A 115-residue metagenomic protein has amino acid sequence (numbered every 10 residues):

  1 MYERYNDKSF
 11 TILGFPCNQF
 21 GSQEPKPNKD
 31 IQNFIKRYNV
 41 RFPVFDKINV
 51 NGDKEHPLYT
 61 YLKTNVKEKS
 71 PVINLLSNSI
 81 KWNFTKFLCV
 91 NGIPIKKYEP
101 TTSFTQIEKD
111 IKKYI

Functional and structural regions predicted by a protein language model:
M1, K29-I31, T105: Glycine-rich, phosphate-binding/catalytic loops in enzymes
M1-F15, I35-N39: Conserved helix-turn-beta segment immediately C-terminal to the redox Cys motif in thioredoxin-like folds
F15-C17, N91: Cofactor-binding loop segments of dinucleotide-utilizing enzymes, especially the Rossmann-like FAD- and NAD(P)+-binding
C17-S22, I48-N51: Short histidine/acidic/glycine/proline-rich micro-motifs that form metal- and phosphate-coordinating active-site loops
G21-P25, K97-E99: Acceptor-substrate binding/catalytic loop of class I
K29-K81: Short, internal strand/loop/helix patches that form the active-site neighborhood or redox-interaction surface
T60, V66-I115: Thiol-/selenol-based redox modules, centered on thioredoxin-like and closely related oxidoreductase domains
